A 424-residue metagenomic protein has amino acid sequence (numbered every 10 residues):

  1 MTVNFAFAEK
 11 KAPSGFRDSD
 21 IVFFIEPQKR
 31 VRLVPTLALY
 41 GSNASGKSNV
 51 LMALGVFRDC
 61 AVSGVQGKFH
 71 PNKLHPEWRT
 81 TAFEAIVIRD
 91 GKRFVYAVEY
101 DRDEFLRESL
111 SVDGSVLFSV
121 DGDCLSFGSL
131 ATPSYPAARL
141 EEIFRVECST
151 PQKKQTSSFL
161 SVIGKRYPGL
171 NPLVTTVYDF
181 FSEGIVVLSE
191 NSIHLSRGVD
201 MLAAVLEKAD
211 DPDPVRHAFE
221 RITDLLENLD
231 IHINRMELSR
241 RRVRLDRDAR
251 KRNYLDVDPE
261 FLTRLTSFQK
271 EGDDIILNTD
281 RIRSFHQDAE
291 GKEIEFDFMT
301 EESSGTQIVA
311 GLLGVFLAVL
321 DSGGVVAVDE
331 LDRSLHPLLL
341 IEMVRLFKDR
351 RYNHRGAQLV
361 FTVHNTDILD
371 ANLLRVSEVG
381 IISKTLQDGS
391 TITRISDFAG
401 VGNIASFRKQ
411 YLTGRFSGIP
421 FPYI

Functional and structural regions predicted by a protein language model:
M1-G55: Pre-Walker A-like glycine/lysine-rich segment at the N-terminus of P-loop NTPase domains
V31-P71, V309-V315, L346, T362: Phosphate-binding glycine-rich loops of NTP-binding sites
T36-S42, L255, P259-L317, L331-L338: Conserved ABC ATPase signature
V62-W78, R355, N372-L373: Flexible phosphate/Mg2+-sensing switch loops adjacent to catalytic phosphate-binding sites
E77-I86, L106: Short, hydrophobic/aromatic-rich segments at coil-to-beta transitions
V95-D248, R252: Electropositive, glycine-dotted interaction segments that contact anionic polymers or phosphate-rich ligands
S322, I341-I424: C-terminal lobe/lid and adjacent interdomain/linker elements of RecA-like ASCE P-loop ATPase modules
V326-D329: Catalytic Walker B motif of ABC-type/P-loop ATPase nucleotide-binding domains
